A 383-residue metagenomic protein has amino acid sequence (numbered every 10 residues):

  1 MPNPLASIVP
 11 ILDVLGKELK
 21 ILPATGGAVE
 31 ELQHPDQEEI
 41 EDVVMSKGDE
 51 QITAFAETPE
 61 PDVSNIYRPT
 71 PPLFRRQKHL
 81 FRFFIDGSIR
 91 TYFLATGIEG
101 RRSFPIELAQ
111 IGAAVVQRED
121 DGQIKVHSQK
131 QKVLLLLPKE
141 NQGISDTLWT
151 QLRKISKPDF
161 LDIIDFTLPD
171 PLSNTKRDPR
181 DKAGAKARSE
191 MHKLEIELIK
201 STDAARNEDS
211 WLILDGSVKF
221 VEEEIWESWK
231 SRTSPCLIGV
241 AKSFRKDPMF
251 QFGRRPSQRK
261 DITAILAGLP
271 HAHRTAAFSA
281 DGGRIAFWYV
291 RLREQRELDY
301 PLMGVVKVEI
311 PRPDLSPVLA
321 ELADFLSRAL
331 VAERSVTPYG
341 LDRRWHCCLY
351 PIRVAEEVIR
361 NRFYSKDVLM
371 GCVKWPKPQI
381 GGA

Functional and structural regions predicted by a protein language model:
P2-R76, L80, L94-G97, Q123-A383: Long, contiguous domain-sized segments
F83-I85: Short hydrophobic beta-strand that contains or immediately precedes a catalytic carboxylate
G87-F93: Short acidic, Gly/Ser-rich segments with clustered Asp/Glu that frequently serve as metal-coordination loops in enzyme
R101, P105-L108: Long Lys/Arg-rich low-complexity intrinsically disordered regions in nucleic-acid-associated proteins
Q110-V115: Short beta-strand scaffold segments in enzyme catalytic cores
R118-D121: Short loop/turn segments immediately following beta-strands, especially the blade-tip and inter-blade linker loops
